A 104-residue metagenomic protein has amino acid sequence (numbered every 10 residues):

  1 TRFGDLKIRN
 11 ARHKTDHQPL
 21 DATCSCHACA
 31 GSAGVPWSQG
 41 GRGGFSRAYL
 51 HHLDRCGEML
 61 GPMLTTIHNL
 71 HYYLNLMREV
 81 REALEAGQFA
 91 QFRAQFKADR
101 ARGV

Functional and structural regions predicted by a protein language model:
T1-V104: Alpha/beta catalytic cores of nucleotide-metabolism and tRNA/nucleoside-modifying enzymes
